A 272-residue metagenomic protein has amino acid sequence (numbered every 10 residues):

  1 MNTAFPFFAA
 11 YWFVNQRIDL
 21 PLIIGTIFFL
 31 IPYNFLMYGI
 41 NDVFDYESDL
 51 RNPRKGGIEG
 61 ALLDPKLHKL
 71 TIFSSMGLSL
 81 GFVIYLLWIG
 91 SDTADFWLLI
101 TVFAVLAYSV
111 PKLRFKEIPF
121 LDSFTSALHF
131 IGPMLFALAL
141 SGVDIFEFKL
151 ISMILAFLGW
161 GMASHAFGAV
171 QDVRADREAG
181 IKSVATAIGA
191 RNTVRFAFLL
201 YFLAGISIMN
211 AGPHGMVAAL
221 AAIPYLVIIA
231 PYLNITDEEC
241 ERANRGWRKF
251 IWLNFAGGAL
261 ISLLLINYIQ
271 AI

Functional and structural regions predicted by a protein language model:
M1-I272: Multi-pass alpha-helical membrane architecture of UbiA-family and related isoprenoid/lipid prenyltransferases
